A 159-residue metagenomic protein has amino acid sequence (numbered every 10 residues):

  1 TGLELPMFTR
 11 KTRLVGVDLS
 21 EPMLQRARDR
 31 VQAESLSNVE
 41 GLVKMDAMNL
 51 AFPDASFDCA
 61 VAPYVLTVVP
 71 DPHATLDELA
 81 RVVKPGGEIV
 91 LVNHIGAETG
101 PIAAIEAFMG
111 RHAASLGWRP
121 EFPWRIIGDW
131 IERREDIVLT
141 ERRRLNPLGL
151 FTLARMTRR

Functional and structural regions predicted by a protein language model:
T1-N49: Class I SAM-dependent methyltransferase SAM/SAH-binding core
R13, G86-E88: Short glycine-centered segments of the SAM/dcSAM-binding site in methyltransferase folds
M45-C59: A short acidic, Gly/Pro-enriched loop at the edge of an enzyme's catalytic core that lines a small-molecule cofactor
C59-D71: A short SAM/SAH-binding and catalytic strip from SAM-dependent methyltransferases
H73-P85: A short glycine-rich, Lys/Arg-flanked "PGG" loop and its adjoining helix->strand segment in the class I
V92-T152: C-terminal alpha-helical "lid/dimerization" subdomain adjacent to the S-adenosyl-L-methionine
L153-R159: C-terminal lobe and adjacent flexible extensions of AdoMet/dcAdoMet transferase-like proteins
